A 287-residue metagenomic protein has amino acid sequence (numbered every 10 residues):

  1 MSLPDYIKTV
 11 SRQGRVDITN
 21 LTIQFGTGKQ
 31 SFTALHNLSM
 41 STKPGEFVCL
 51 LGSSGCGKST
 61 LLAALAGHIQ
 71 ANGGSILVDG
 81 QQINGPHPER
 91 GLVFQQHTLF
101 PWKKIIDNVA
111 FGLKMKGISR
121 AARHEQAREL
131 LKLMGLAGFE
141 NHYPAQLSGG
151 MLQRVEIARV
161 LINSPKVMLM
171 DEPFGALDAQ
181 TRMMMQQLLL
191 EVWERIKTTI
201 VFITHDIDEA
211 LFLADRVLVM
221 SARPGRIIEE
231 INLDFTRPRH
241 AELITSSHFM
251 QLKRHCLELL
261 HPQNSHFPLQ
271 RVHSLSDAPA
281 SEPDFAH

Functional and structural regions predicted by a protein language model:
L51-S53: The feature captures the beta-strand-to-loop junction immediately N-terminal to the Walker
A66: Helix-to-loop junction immediately C-terminal to a conserved catalytic motif
G74-P86, Q126: Conserved ABC transporter NBD signature motif
K103-A110: Short coil-to-helix segment of the ABC ATPase nucleotide-binding domain corresponding to the Q-loop/switch region
A110, K114, A121-F139, E191: Conserved ABC ATPase "signature" region
H142-A145, N163: Conserved signature/switch motifs of ABC ATPase nucleotide-binding domains
I157: Hydrophobic anchor residue at the start of the ABC signature
M168-D171: Catalytic Walker B motif of ABC-type/P-loop ATPase nucleotide-binding domains
